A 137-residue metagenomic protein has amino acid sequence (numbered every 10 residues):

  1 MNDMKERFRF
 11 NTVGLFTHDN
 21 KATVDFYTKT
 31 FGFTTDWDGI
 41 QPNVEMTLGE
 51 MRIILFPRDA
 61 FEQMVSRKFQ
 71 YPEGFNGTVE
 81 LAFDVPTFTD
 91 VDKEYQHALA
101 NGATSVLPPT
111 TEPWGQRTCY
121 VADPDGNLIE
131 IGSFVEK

Functional and structural regions predicted by a protein language model:
N2-T12, T34-A122, S133-K137: Vicinal oxygen chelate
T17-D19, P113-W114: Conserved beta-strand-loop-alpha-helix junction that forms the acyl-donor binding cleft
N20-K21, F88: Alpha-helix N-cap/helix-start and coil->helix boundary motif
K21-A22, K93: Alpha-helical macromolecular-interaction surfaces
T23-T28, A98, D123-G126: Conserved active-site tyrosine of GNAT-family acetyltransferases
L128-I131: Short glycine-/small-residue motifs
